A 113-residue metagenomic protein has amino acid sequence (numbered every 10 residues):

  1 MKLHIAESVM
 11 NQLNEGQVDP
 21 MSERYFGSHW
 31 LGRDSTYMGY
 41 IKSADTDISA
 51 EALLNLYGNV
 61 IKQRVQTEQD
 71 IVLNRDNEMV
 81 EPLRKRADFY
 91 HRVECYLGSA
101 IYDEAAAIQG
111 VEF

Functional and structural regions predicted by a protein language model:
M1-Q17: A short, Lys/Arg-rich alpha-helix, primarily the initiator
V9-Q12, A52, L56-N59, P82 (+2 more regions): Charge-rich, solvent-exposed alpha-helical interaction surfaces
Q17-V18, W30-T36, I61-V65: Short alpha-helix boundary/capping elements
P20, S43-G58: Short, basic-rich loop-to-helix N-cap that marks the start of a DNA-contacting helix
H29-S49: Recognition helix of helix-turn-helix/homeodomain-like DNA-binding domains that insert into the DNA major groove
A52-N74: Charged, helical or coil segments that form electrostatic protein-protein
Q69-F113: Helix-turn-helix/homeodomain-like alpha-helical modules used for DNA recognition and transcription-factor dimerization
